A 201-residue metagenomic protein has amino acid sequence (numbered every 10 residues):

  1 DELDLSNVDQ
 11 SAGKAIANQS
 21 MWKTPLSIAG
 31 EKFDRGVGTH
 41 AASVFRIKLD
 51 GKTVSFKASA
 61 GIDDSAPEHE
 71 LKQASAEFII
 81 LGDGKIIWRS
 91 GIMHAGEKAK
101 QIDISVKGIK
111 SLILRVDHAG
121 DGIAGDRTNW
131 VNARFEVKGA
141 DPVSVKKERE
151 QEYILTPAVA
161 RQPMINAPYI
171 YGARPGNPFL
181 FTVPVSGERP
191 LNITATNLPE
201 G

Functional and structural regions predicted by a protein language model:
D1-E150: Gly-Asp-aromatic-enriched flexible segments
G38-A42, G51, Q73, A158 (+2 more regions): Short, surface-exposed loop/turn motifs at beta-strand boundaries within globular domains
V106-G108, P175, E200: Surface-exposed loops/turns
E148-P163: Proline/serine/threonine-rich low-complexity linkers at boundaries of modular beta-sandwich domains
Q162-P190: Solvent-exposed, low-complexity, repeat-rich "mucin-like" stalks and linkers
R189, N197-G201: Short, solvent-exposed loop/linker segments at beta-strand-coil boundaries, enriched for Pro/Gly and Ser/Thr
